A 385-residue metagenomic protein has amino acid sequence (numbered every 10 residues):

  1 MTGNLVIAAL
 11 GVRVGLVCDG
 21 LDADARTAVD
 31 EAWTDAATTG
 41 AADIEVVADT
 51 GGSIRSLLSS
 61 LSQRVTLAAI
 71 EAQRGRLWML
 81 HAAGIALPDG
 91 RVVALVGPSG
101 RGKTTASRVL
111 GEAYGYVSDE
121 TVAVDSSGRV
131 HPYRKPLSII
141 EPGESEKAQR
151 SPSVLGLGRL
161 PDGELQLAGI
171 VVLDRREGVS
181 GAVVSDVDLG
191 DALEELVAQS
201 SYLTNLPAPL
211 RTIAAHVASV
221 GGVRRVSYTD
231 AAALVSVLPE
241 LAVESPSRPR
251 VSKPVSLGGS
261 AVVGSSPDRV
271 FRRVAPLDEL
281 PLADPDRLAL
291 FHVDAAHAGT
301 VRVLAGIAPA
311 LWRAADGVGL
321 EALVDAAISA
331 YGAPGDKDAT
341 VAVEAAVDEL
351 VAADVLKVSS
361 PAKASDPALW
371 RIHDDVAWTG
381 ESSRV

Functional and structural regions predicted by a protein language model:
M1-L5, P249-V270, K357-V385: Actinobacteria-biased recognition of intrinsically disordered, low-complexity terminal regions
T2, G15, A28-D89: Extreme N-terminal, non-catalytic leader segments that precede Walker-type/kinase nucleotide-binding cores
I7-A9, L87-P88, H292-A295: Active-site beta-strand termini and strand-to-loop segments that position acidic
L10-T27, A42, E71, H81-A83 (+3 more regions): Glycine-rich, often acidic-flanked micro-motifs that create phosphate/phosphodiester-binding or positioning elements
K103: Conserved lysine of the Walker
A106-S107: Post-Walker A alpha-helix
P276-R313: Short alpha-helical segments that sit at the start of domains
T300-V385: Long, charge-rich, low-complexity alpha-helical segments
